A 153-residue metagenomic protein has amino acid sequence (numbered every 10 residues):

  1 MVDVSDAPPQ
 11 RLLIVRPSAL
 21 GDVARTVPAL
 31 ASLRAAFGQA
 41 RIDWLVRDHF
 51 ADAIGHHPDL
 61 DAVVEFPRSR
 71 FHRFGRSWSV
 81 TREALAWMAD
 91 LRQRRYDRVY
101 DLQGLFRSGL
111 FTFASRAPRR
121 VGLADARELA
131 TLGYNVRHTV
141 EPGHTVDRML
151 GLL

Functional and structural regions predicted by a protein language model:
M1-L153: Catalytic machinery of carbohydrate-active enzymes, primarily nucleotide-sugar-dependent glycosyltransferases
